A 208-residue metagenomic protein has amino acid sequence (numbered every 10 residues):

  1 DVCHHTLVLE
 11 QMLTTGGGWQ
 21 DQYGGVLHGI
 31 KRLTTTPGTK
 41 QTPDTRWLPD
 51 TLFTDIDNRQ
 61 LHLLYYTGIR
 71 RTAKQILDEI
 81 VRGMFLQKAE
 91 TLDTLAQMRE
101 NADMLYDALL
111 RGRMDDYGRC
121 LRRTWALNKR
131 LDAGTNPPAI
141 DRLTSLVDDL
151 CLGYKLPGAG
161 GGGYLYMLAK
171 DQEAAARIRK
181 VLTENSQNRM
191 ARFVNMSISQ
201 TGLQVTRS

Functional and structural regions predicted by a protein language model:
H4-G16, Q20-K155, Y166-S208: C-terminal nucleotide
G163: Conserved glycine-rich beta-strand-loop-beta hairpin in the small C-terminal domain of fold type I
